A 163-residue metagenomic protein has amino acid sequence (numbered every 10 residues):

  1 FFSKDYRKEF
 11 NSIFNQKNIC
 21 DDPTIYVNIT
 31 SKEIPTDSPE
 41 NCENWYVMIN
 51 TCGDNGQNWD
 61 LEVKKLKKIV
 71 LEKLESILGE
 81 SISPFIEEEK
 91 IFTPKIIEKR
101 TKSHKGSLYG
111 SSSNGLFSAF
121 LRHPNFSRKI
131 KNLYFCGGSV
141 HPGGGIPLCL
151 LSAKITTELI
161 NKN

Functional and structural regions predicted by a protein language model:
F1-S38: Mid-domain catalytic core of redox enzymes that form a hydrophobic substrate pocket/lid adjacent to a catalytic redox
S12-I13, D37-E40, Q57-D60, G145-L148: Short conserved micro-motifs at the rims of enzyme active sites and ligand-binding pockets
C20-Y26, E80-P142: A glycine-rich dinucleotide-binding beta-alpha-beta segment and adjacent secondary-structure elements that constitute
I34-P39, D54, K67: Substrate-recognition/cap regions that form aromatic- and gly/pro-loop-enriched pockets for small-molecule ligands
C42, E62-K73, Y109-N163: C-terminal structured subdomain/cap of oxidoreductase catalytic cores
N50-Q57: Amphipathic alpha-helix from the class-I
E72-S76, E80: A generic structural signal for well-ordered alpha-helical segments enriched in polar/charged residues
